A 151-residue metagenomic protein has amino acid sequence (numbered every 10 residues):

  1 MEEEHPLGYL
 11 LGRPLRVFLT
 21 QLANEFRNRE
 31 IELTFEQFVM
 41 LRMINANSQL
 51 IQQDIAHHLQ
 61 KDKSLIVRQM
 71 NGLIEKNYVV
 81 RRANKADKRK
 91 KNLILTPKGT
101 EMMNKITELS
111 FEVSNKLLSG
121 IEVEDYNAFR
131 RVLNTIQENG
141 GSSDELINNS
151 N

Functional and structural regions predicted by a protein language model:
M1-E3, V123-N151: C-terminal regulatory/oligomerization modules of transcriptional regulators
M1-R29: N-terminal leader segment of winged-helix/HTH proteins
L15, R42-A46, T107, N134: Short, locally clustered residues in the helix-turn-helix/winged-helix DNA-binding domain
F18-Q21, E25, L59, M102 (+2 more regions): Alpha-helical linker/hinge and terminal dimerization helices associated with HTH transcriptional regulators
L19, N71-R131: Charged, amphipathic alpha-helical coiled-coil/dimerization segments
T20-L65: N-terminal helix-turn-helix DNA-binding core of bacterial DNA-binding proteins
E30-T34, L65-R68, G72, E122 (+1 more regions): Short glycine/proline-centered loop/turn elements that form peptide/ligand docking sites
